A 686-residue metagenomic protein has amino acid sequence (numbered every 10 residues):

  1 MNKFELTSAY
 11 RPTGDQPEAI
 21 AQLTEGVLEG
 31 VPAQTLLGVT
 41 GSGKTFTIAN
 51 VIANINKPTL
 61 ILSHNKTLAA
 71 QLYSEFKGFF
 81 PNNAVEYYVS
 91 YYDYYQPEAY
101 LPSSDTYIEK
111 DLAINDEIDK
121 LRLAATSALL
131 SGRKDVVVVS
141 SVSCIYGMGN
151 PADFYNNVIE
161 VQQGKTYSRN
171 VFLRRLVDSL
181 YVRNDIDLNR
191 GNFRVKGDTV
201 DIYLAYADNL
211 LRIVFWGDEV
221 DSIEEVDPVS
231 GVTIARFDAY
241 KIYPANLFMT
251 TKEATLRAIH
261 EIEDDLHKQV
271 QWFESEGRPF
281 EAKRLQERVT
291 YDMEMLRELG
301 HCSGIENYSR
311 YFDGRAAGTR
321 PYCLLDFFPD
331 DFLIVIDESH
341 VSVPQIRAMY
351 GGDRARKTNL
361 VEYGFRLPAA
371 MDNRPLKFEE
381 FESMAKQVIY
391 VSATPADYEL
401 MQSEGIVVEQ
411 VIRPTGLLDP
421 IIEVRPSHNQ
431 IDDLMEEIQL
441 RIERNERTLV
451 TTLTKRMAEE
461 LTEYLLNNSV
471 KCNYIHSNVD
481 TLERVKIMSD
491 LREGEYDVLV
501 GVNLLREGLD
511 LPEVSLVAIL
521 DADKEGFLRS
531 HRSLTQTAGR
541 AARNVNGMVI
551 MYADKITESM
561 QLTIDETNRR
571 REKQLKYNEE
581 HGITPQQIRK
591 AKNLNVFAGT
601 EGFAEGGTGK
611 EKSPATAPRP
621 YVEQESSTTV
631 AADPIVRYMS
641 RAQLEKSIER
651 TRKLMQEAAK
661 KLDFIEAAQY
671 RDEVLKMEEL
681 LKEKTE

Functional and structural regions predicted by a protein language model:
M1-L37: Conserved pre-motif I regulatory segment
L28-T35, N56-P58, K134-V136, E446-R447: Pre-Walker A (Motif I) flank of P-loop NTPase domains
E29-V51: Walker A/P-loop
S42, T67, L504: ATP-binding Walker
P58-A70, Y87-Y88, S140, R278-E281 (+1 more regions): Conserved strand-helix element at the start of the C-terminal RecA-like helicase core
Y88-E443, T462, Y496, E513-E686: N-terminal cationic and glycine-rich segments that engage phosphates or anionic surfaces
P151-N156, T452-T481, L675-K676, L680: Conserved helicase motor "Helicase C" RecA-like lobe of SF1/SF2 P-loop NTPases
E459-E460, V479-V502: Conserved helicase ATPase core of P-loop NTP-dependent helicases/translocases
